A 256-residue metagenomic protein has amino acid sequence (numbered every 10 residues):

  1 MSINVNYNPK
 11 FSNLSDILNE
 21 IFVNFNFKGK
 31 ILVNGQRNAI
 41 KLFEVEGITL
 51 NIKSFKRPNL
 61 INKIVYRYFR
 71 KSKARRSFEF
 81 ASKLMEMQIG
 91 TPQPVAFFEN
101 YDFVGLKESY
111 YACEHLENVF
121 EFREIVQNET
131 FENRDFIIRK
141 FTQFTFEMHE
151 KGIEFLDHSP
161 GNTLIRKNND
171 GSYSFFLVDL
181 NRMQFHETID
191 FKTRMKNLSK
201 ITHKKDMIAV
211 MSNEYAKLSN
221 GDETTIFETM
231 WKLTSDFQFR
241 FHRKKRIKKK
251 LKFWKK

Functional and structural regions predicted by a protein language model:
M1-K30, Q238, K248, K252: Juxta-kinase regulatory segment immediately upstream of eukaryotic protein kinase catalytic domains
E20-F120, E150-K151, K250: Conserved ATP-binding subdomain of kinase catalytic cores across diverse folds
I40-F43, N51, Q143-Q184: Active-site acidic catalytic loop and adjacent metal/ATP-binding pocket of ATP-dependent phosphoryl transfer enzymes
I61-R67, E124-Q127, E187-K192: Short acidic, glycine/proline-rich loop/turn micro-motifs
A74, A81-G90, R123-L156, P160: Conserved kinase catalytic-core helix
P92-Q93, F98-E108, P160, R166-K167 (+2 more regions): A cross-family kinase active-site recognition segment
H115-E117, N168-D170, D206: Short loop segments at secondary-structure junctions
Y173-W254: C-lobe/activation-segment region of protein kinase-like
